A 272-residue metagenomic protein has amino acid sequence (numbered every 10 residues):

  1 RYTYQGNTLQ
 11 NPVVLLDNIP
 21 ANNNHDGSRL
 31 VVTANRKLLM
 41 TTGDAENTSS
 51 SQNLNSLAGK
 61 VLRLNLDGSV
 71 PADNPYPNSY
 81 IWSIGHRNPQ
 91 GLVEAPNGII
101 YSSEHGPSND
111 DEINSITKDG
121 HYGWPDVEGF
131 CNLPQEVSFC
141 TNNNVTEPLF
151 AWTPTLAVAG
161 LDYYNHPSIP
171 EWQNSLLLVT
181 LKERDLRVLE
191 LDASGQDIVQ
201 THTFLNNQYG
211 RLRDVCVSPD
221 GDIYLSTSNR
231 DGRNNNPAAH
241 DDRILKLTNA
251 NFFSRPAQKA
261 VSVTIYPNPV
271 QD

Functional and structural regions predicted by a protein language model:
R1-V32: Asp-box/WD-like beta-propeller blade repeats and closely related beta-sheet repeat scaffolds
T3-G6, V32-A34, N165-P167, E190-A193 (+1 more regions): Short, low-complexity Ser/Thr-rich regulatory SLiMs
V14-P20, Y76-P77, T203-N206: Short loop/turn motifs that cap or connect beta-strands within the blades of beta-propeller-type repeat domains
P20-S28, W82-G85, N207-L212: Short glycine-/Asp-/Thr-/Trp-enriched loop segments that recur within the blades of beta-propeller repeat domains
K37, D44-H202, G210, D220 (+2 more regions): Beta-propeller domain segments
R255-D272: Surface-exposed, proline-anchored Ser/Thr-rich loop/turn motifs
